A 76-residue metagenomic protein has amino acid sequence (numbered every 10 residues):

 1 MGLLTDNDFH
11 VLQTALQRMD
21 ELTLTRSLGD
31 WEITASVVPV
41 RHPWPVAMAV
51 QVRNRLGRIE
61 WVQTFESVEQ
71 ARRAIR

Functional and structural regions predicted by a protein language model:
M1-E32: Negatively charged, low-complexity tracts enriched in Asp/Glu with abundant Ser/Thr
M1-L4, R55, R76: Short intrinsically disordered terminal tails
D8, M48-V50, I75: Amphipathic alpha-helical interface surfaces
L22-T23, W31-V37, Q51-R53, F65 (+1 more regions): Assembly/interface hotspot detector across virion components, adhesins/toxins, and nucleic-acid enzymes
S36-E60: Short aromatic-glycine-(Arg/Gly/Cys) micro-motifs in beta-strand/loop hairpins
H42-V46, V68-R76: Short, surface-exposed linear segments at secondary-structure transitions and domain or protein termini
L56-Q70: A short, exposed loop/beta-hairpin motif centered on an aromatic-Gly-Thr core
